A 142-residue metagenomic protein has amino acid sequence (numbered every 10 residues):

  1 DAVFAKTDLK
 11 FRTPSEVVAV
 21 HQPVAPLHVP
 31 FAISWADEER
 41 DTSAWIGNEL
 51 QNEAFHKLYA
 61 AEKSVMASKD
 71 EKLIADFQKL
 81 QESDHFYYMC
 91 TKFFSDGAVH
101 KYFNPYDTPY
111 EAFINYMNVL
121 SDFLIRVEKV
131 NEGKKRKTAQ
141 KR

Functional and structural regions predicted by a protein language model:
D1-R142: Active-site and substrate-binding clefts of carbohydrate-active enzymes
